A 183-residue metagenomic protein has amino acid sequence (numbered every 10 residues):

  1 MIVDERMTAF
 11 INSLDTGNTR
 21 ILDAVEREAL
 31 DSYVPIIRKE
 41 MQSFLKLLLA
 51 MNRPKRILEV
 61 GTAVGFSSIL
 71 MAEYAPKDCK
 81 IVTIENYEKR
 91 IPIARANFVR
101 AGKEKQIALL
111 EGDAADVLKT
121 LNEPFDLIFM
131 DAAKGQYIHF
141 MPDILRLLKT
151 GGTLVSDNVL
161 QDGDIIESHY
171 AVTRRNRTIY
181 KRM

Functional and structural regions predicted by a protein language model:
M1-F129, K134-V155, V159-M183: A short alpha-helical cap/connector motif
